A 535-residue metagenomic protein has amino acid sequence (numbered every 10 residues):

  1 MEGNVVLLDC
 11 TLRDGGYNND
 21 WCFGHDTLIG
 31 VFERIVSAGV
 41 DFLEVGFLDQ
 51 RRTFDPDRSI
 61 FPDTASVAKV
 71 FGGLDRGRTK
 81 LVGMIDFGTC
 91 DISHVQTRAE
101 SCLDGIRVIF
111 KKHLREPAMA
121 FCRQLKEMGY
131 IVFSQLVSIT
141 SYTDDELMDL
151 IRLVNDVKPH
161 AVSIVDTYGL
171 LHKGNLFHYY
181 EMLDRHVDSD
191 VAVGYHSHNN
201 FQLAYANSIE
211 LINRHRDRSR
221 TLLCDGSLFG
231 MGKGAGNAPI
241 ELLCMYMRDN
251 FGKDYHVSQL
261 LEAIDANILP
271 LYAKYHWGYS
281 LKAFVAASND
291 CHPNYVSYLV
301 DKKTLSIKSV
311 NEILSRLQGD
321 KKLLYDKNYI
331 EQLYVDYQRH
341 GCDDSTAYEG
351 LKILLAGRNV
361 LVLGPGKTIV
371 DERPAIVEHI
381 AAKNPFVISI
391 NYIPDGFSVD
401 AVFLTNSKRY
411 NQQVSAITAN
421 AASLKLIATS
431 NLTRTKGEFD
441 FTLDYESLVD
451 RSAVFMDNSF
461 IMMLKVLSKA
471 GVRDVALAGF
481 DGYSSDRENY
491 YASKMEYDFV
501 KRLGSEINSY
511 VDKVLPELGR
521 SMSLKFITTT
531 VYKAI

Functional and structural regions predicted by a protein language model:
M1-S345: Catalytic cores and adjacent flexible loops of soluble metabolic enzymes that perform enolate/carbanion chemistry on
C342-I535: Metal-ion/cofactor- or nucleotide/acyl-coenzyme-handling active-site neighborhoods
